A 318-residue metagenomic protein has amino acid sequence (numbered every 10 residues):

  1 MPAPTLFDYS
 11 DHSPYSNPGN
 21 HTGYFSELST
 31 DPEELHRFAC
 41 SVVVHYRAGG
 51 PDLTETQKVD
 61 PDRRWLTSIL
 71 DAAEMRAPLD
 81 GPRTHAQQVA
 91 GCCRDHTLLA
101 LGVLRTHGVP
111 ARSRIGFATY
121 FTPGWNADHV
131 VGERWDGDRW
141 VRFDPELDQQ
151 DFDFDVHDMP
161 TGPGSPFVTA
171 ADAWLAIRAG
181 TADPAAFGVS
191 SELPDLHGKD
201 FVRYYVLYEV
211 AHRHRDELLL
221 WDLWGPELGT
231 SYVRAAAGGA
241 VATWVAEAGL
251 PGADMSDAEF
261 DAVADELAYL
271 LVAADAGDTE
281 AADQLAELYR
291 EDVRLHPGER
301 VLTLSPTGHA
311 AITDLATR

Functional and structural regions predicted by a protein language model:
P2-Q87, L99: Secondary-structure boundary elements
P2-S13, H36-T56, F117-V130, R134-E280: His-Asp-centered catalytic microenvironments across diverse enzyme cores, prominently the transglutaminase-like
H21-Y24, P32, S113, V131-D136: Functionally constrained cores in energy, signaling, and assembly domains
S29, E33, D60-R63, R83 (+6 more regions): Low-complexity, intrinsically disordered regions enriched in charged/polar residues
A86-I115, G132: Cysteine-centered nucleophilic/redox motifs
A258, A268-R318: Substrate/cofactor-recognition hotspot
